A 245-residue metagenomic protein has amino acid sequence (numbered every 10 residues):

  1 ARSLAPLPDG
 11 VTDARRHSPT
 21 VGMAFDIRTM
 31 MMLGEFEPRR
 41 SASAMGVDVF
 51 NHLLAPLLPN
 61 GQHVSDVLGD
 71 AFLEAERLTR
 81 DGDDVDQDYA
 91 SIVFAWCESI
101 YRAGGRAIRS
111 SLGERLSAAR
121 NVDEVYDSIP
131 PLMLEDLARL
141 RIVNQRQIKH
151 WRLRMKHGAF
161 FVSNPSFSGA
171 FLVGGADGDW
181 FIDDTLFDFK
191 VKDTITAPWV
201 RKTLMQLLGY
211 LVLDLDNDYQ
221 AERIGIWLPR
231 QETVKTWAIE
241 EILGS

Functional and structural regions predicted by a protein language model:
A1-L172: Metal-dependent nuclease catalytic cores that hydrolyze phosphodiester bonds in DNA/RNA, characterized by
F160-V162, L213, W227, E241-I242: A binding-site-centric feature that preferentially detects glycan-recognition modules on secreted/surface proteins
F161, D183-F187, D218-G225: Solvent-exposed, well-ordered amphipathic alpha-helical segments that flank/support binding or catalytic loops
G174-A176: Short, exposed "boundary/linker" segments that immediately precede the start of a downstream structural module
G178-T196: Conserved catalytic cores of phosphodiester-cleaving nucleases, focusing on short active-site segments
I195-L204: Active-site-adjacent loop/helix micro-motif of nuclease/hydrolase catalytic cores
L204-G225: Metal-dependent nuclease catalytic cores in nucleic-acid-processing enzymes, especially RNase H-like/related
D218-S245: Metal-dependent nuclease catalytic regions and adjoining charged, substrate-binding loops involved in nucleic-acid end
